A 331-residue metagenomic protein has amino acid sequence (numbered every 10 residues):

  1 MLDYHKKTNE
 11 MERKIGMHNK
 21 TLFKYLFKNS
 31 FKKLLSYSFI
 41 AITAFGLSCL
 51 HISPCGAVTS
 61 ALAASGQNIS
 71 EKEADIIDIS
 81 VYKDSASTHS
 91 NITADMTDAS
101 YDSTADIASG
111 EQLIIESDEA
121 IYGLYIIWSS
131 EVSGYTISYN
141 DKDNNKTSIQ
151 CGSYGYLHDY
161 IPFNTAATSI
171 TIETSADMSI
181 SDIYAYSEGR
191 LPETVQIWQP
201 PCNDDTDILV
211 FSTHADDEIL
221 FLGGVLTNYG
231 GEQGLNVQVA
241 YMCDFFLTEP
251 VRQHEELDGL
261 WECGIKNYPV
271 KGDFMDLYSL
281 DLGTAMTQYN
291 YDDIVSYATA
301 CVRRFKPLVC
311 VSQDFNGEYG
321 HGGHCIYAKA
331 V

Functional and structural regions predicted by a protein language model:
M1-F31: N-terminal secretory signal peptides that target proteins for export/translocation
K28-S48: Sec-dependent N-terminal signal peptides
S48-A64: Sec-dependent signal peptide cleavage junction
V58, L62-A63, D78, D95-G110 (+2 more regions): Active-site rim/loop-helix segments in enzyme catalytic domains that contact anionic ligands
T59-M96: Extracellular carbohydrate-recognition regions
A108, E116-G123, A167: Extended extracellular/luminal ectodomain segments enriched in beta-structured repeat modules
G123-N145: Extended low-complexity, serine/threonine- and proline-enriched intrinsically disordered segments
A298-Y319: Proline-aspartate-enriched helix->loop->beta-strand connector
